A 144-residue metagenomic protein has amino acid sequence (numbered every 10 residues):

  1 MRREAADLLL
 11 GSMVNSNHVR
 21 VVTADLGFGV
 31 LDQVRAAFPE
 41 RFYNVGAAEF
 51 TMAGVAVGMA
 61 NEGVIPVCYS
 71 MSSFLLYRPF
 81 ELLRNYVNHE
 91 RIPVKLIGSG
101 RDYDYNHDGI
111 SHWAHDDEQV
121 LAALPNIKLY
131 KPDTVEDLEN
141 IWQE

Functional and structural regions predicted by a protein language model:
M1-E144: Thiamine diphosphate
